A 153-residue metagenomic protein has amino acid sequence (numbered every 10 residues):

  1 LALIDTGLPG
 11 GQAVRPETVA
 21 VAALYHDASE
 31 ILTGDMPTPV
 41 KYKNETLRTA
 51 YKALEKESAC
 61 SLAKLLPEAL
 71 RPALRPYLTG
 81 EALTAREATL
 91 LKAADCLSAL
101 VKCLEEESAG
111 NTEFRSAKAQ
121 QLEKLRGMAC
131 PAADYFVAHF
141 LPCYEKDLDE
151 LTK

Functional and structural regions predicted by a protein language model:
L1-K153: Alpha-helical, largely C-terminal catalytic domains that coordinate divalent metal ions via clustered Asp/Glu/His
